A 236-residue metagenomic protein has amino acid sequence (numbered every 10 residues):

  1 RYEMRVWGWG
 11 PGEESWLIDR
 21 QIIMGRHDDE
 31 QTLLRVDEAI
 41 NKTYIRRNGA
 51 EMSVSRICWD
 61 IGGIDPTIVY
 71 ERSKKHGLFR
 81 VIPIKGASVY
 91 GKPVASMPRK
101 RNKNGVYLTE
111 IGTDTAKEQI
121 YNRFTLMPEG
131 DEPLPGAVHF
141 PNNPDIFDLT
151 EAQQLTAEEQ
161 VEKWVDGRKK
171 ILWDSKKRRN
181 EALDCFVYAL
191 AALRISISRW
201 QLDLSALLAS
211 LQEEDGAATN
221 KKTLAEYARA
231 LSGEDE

Functional and structural regions predicted by a protein language model:
R1-P11, C185: Gly/Thr-rich phosphate-binding beta-strand-loop-beta motif of the actin/hexokinase/Hsp70
M4, G12-D166, S196, A209-E236: Mg2+-dependent endonuclease catalytic cores in nucleic-acid-processing enzymes, primarily RNase H-like
Q154-Q201: Extracellular low-complexity, Gly/Ser/Thr-rich intrinsically disordered linkers and protease-sensitive activation/hinge
R199-A209: Mixed-charge, glycine-rich, non-catalytic linkers/tails in nucleic-acid processing enzymes
